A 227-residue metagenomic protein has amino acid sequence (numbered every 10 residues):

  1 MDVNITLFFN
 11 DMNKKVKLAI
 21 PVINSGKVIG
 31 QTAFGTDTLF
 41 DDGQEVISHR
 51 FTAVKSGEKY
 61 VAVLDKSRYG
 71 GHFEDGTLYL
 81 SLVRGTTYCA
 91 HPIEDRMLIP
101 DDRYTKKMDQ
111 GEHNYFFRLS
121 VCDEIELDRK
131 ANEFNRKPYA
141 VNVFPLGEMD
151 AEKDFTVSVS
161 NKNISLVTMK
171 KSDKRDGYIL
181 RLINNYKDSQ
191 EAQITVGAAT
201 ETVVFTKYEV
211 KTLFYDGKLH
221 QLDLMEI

Functional and structural regions predicted by a protein language model:
M1-I227: Terminal accessory/anchoring regions of large secretory-pathway or extracellular enzymes
